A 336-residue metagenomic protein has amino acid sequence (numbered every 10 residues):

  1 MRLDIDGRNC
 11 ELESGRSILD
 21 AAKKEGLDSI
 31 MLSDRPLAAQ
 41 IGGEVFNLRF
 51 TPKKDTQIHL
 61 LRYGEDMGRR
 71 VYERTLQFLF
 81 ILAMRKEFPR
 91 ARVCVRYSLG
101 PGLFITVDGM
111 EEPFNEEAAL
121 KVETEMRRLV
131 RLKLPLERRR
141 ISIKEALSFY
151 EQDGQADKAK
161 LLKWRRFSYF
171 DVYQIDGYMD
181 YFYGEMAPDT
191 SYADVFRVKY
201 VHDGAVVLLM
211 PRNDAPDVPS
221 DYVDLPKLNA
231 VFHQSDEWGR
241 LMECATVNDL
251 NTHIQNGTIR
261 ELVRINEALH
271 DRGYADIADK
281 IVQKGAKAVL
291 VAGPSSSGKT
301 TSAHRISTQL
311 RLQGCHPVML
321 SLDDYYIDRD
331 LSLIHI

Functional and structural regions predicted by a protein language model:
M1-R8: Eukaryote-biased recognition of intrinsically disordered, low-complexity regulatory segments
R35-A38, G42, F50-R70, A83 (+4 more regions): Auxiliary tRNA-acceptor-end handling modules of aminoacyl-tRNA synthetases
V291: Hydrophobic anchor at the beta1->P-loop junction of P-loop NTPases
S296: Walker A (P-loop) phosphate-binding loop of P-loop NTPases
K299: Conserved lysine of the Walker
S302, I306: Hydrophobic positions on the alpha1 helix immediately C-terminal to the Walker A/P-loop
Q313-R329: Short beta-strand-centered segment that lines the nucleotide-binding/catalytic pocket of NTP-utilizing
I334-I336: Conserved small/polar residues in nucleotide/adenosyl-binding loops
